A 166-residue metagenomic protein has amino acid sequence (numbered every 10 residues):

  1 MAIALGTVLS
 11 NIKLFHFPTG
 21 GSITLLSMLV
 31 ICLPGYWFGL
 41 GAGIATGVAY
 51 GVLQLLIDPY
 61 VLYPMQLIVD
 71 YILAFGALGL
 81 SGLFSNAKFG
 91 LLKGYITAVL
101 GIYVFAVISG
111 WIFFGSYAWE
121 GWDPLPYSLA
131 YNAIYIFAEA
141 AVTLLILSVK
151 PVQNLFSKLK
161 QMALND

Functional and structural regions predicted by a protein language model:
M1-P34, G41-A42: Hydrophobic transmembrane alpha-helices
I3-A4, L29, L33, I44 (+8 more regions): Residue-level signature of the transmembrane alpha-helical core of multi-pass small-molecule transporters
L5-S10, T46, Y50, Q54 (+4 more regions): Alpha-helical transmembrane segments of multipass membrane proteins
L9-I23, A49-L83, F114-A118: Interfacial aromatic-anchored transmembrane helix boundaries in multi-pass membrane proteins
G21, P59-I68, L83, A87-D166: Membrane-embedded alpha-helical hairpins and interfacial helices in multi-pass inner-membrane proteins
V30-I31, G76-L80, S109, I146: Hydrophobic/aromatic residues in alpha-helical transmembrane segments
P34-Y36, S81, S85: Helix-capping/transition residues at the boundaries of transmembrane alpha-helices and the short helical linkers
F38-A42, N86-A87: Transmembrane helix interruption/hinge and helix-loop junction motifs
